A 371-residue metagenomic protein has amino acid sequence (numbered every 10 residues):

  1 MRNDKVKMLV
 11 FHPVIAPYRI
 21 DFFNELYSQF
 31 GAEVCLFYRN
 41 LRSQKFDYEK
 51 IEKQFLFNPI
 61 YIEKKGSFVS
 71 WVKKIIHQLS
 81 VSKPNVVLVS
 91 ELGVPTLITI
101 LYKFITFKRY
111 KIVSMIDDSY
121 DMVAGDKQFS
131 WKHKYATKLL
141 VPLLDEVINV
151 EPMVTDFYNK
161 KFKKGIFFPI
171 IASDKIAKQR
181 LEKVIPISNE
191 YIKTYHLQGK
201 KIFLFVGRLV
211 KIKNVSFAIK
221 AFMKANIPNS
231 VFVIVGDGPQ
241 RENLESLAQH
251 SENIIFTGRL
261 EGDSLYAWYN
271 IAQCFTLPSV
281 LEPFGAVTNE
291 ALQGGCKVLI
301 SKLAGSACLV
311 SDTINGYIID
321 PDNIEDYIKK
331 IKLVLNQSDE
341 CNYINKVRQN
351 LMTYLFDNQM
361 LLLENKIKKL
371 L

Functional and structural regions predicted by a protein language model:
L9, I192, H196-K213, I219-F222: Conserved donor-binding/catalytic core segment of Leloir-type glycosyltransferases
F37-Y38, T137-S188, L197: Donor nucleotide-sugar binding/catalytic pocket of nucleotide-sugar-dependent glycosyltransferases
K111-S130, L143-E146: A short, histidine- and acid-enriched strand-loop-helix "catalytic/donor-clamping" loop that lines the nucleotide-sugar
N243-L260: Nucleotide-activated donor-binding/catalytic signature segment of Leloir-type glycosyltransferases, i.e., the conserved
R259-L260, A267-A272: Short alpha-helical donor nucleotide-sugar binding micro-motif in glycosyltransferases
V280: Aromatic "clamp/platform" in nucleotide-sugar-dependent glycosyltransferases that forms part of the donor/acceptor
K297-I300: Short hydrophobic beta-strand element within catalytic cores of glycosyltransferases and related nucleotide-activated
D312-T313, Y317-I324, L333-S338: Conserved acidic donor-binding segment of nucleotide-sugar-dependent glycosyltransferases
